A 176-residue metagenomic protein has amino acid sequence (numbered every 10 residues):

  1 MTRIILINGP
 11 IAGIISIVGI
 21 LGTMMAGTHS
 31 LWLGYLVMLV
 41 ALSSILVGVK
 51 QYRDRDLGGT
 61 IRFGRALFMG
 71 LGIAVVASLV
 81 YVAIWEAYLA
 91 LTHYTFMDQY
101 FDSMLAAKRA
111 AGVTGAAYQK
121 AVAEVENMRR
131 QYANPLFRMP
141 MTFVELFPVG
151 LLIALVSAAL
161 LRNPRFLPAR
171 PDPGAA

Functional and structural regions predicted by a protein language model:
M1-I4, R165-A176: Short, charged juxtamembrane terminal tails flanking transmembrane helices
M1-R53: Transmembrane alpha-helical insertion/packing segments
R3, I7, I11, F68-A77 (+1 more regions): Alpha-helical transmembrane segments of multi-pass membrane proteins
I15-G19, T23, A41-I45, A77-Y81 (+4 more regions): Alpha-helical transmembrane segments of multipass membrane proteins
Q51-G64, A90: Membrane-helix interface/capping segments
L67-D98: Juxtamembrane "helix-exit" motif at the C-terminal end of transmembrane alpha-helices
T92-Y132: Membrane-interface interhelical loops and short interface/amphipathic helices in multi-pass inner-membrane
V125-P148: Individual transmembrane alpha-helix segments
